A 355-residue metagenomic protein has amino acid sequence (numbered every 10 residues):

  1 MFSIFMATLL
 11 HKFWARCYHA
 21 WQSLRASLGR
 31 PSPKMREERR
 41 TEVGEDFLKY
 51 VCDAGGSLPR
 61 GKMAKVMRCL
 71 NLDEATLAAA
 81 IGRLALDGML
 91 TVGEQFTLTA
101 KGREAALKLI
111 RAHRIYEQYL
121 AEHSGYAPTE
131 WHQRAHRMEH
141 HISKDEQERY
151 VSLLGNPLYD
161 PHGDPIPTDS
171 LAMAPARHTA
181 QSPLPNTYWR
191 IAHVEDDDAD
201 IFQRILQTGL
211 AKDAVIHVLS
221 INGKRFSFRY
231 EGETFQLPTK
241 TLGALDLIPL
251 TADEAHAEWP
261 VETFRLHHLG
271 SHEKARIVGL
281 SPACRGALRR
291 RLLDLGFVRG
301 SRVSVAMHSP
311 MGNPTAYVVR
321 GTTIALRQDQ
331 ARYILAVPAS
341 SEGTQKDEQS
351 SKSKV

Functional and structural regions predicted by a protein language model:
C17-L48: Short alpha-helical segments that sit at the start of domains
S57-C69: Short acidic, hydrophobic short linear motifs in intrinsically disordered regions
N71-L86: Short amphipathic alpha-helical interaction segments
A85-Q95: A short, conserved structural fragment
Q95-H113: Basic, amphipathic "hinge/linker" alpha-helix immediately C-terminal to the N-terminal HTH DNA-binding motif
H140-L280, L288: Mid-protein regulatory/catalytic core that forms ligand/cofactor-binding pockets and protein-protein interaction
A214, S301-R302, T322: Structural motif
T344-V355: Short, basic, low-complexity termini and linkers enriched in Ser/Thr/Gly/Pro that act as targeting/leader peptides
